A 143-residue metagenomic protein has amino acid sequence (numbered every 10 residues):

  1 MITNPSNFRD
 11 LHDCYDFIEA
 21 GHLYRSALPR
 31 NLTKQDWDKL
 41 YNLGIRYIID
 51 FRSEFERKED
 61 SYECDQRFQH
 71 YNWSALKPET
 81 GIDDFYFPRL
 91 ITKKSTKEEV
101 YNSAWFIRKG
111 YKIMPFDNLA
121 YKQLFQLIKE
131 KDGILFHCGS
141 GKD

Functional and structural regions predicted by a protein language model:
M1-L135: Cys-dependent protein tyrosine phosphatase-like superfamily
L135, S140-D143: Cytochrome P450 heme-iron axial ligand motif
